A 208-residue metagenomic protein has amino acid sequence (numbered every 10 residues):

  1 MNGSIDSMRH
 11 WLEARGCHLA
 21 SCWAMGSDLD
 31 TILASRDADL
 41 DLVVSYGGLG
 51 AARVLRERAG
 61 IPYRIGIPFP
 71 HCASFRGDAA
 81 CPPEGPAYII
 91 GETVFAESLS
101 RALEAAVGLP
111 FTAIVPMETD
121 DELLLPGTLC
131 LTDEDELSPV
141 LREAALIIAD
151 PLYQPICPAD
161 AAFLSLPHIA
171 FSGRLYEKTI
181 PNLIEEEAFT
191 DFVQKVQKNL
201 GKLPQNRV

Functional and structural regions predicted by a protein language model:
M1-V208: An N-terminal assembly and electron-transfer interface module characteristic of large anaerobic redox and radical
